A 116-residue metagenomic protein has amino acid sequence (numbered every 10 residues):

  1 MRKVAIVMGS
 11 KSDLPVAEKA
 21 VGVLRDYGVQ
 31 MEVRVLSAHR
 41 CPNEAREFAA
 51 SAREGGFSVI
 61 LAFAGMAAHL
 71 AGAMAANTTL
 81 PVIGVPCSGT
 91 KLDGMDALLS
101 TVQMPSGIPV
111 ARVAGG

Functional and structural regions predicted by a protein language model:
M1, A52-E54, A75-N77, K91 (+1 more regions): Solvent-exposed alpha-helices and their adjacent loops that cap or buttress functional pockets in soluble metabolic
R2, V29-V33, T79-L80, V102-V110: Glycine/charged-rich beta-loop-alpha catalytic/anionic-binding loops adjacent to active sites
R2-R40: Glycine-rich phosphate/diphosphate-binding loop of Rossmann-like nucleotide-binding domains
M8, A64, V85-S88, P109-A114: Short beta->alpha connector loops at strand-helix junctions that form conserved, small/polar/Pro-enriched
D13-E18, C41-A45, A64-A73, L92-M95: Short glycine/serine/threonine-rich phosphate/pyrophosphate-binding segments that cradle anionic phosphate groups
M31-G55: N-terminal beta-loop-helix "entrance" segment that forms/cooperates in small-molecule cofactor or anionic ligand
F48-C87: Glycine-rich phosphate-binding loop
T90-G116: Short, glycine-/small-residue-rich phosphate/pyrophosphate-handling segment
